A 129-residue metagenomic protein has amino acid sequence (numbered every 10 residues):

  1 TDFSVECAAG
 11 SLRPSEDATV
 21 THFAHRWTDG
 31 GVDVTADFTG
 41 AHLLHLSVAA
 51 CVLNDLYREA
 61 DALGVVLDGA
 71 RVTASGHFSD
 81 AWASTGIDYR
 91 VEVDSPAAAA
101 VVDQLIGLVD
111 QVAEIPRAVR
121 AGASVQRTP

Functional and structural regions predicted by a protein language model:
T1-S47, N54-P129: Extended beta-strand/beta-hairpin segments
